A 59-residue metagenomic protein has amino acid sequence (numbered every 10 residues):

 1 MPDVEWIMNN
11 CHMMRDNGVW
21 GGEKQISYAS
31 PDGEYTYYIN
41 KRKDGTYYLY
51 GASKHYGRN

Functional and structural regions predicted by a protein language model:
E5-N59: Acidic, low-complexity, intrinsically disordered interaction modules
